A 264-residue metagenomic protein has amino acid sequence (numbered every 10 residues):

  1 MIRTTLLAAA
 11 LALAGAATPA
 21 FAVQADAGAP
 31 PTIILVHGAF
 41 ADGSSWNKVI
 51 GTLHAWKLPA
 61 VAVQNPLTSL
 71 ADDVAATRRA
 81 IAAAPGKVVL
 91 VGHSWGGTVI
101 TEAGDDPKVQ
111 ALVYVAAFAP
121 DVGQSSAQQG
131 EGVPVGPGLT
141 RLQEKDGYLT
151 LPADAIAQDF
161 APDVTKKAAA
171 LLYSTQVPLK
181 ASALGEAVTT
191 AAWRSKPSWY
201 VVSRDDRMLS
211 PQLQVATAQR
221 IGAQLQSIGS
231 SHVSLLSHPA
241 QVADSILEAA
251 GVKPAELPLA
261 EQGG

Functional and structural regions predicted by a protein language model:
D26-P85: Active-site catalytic motif of lipid deacylating hydrolases and related acyltransferases
V91-G96, I100: Gly/Ala-rich beta-loop-alpha elbow adjacent to hydrolase catalytic centers
K108-V109, V113-A153, K180-A183, T217 (+1 more regions): Flexible "cap/lid" loop of the alpha/beta hydrolase fold
S174-A192, R204: Active-site nucleophile elbow and catalytic-triad environment of alpha/beta-hydrolase enzymes
Y200-V202: Short beta-strand/loop motif that positions the catalytic acidic residue of the alpha/beta-hydrolase fold
R204-S230, A249: Conserved loop-alpha-helix segment in the C-terminal half of the alpha/beta-hydrolase fold that carries the catalytic
Q226, S230-A240, E261: Catalytic histidine-centered segment of alpha/beta-hydrolase-like enzymes
L236-V252: Post-His helix in hydrolase/transferase enzymes
